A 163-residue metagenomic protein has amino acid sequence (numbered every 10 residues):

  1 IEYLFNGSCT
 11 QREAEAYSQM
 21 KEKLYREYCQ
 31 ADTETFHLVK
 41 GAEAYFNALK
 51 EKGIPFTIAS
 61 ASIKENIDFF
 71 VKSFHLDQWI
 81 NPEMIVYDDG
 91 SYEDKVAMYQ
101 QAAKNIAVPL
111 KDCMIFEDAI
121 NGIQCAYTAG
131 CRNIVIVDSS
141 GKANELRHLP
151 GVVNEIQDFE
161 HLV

Functional and structural regions predicted by a protein language model:
I1-A31, A48: A metal-dependent, Asp-based hydrolase signature
I1-E2, H37, I80: Short, hydrophobic secondary-structure boundary micro-motifs
Q11, T35, Y92: Flexible, glycine- and charge-enriched loops at secondary-structure boundaries
Q11-S18, V39, E43, V96: Short, structured helix-loop boundary elements
E27-I58, D68: Short, acidic loop-to-helix structural element flanking the phosphoryl-transfer center in phosphate-processing enzymes
S60-S62: Conserved phosphate-coupling serine/threonine residues in phosphotransfer and NTP-handling enzymes
K64-E65, F69-V163: Asp-based, Mg2+/Mn2+-dependent phosphohydrolase catalytic module
